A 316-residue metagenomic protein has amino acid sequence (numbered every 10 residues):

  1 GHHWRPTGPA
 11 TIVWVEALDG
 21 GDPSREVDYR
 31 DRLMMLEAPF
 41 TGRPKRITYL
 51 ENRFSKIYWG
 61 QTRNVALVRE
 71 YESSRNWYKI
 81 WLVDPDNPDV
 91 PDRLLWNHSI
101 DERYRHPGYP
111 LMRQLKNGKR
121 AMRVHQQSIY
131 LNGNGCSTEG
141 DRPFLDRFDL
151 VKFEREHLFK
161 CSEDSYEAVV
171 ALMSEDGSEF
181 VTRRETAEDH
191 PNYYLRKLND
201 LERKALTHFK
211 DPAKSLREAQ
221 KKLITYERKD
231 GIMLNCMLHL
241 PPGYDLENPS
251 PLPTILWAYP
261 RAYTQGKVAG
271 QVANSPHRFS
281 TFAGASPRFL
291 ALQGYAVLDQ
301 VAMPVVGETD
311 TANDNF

Functional and structural regions predicted by a protein language model:
G1-V15, D19-P23, D31, G42-G133 (+3 more regions): Conserved beta-propeller blade repeats
V27, R63, R69, V170-F316: Serine-hydrolase catalytic core recognition
V27-T41, I80-D89, F144-F153, L195-L198: Beta-propeller blade signature
E37, G60, E72, D84 (+5 more regions): Acidic/polar residues at beta-strand termini and the immediately following turn/coil
T41-R43, N76, P88-P91, K152-E154 (+3 more regions): Short acidic/polar mixed-charge low-complexity motifs
S74-W77, D89, E139-D141, D189-H190 (+1 more regions): Short loop/turn segments at connectors of secondary-structure elements within structured domains
G140-F144, V306: Long, heptad-repeat coiled-coil alpha-helices that serve as cytosolic signaling/dimerization stalks in transmembrane
F153, L158-S162: Non-catalytic extracellular/periplasmic "stalk" and linker regions immediately N-terminal to catalytic or recognition
